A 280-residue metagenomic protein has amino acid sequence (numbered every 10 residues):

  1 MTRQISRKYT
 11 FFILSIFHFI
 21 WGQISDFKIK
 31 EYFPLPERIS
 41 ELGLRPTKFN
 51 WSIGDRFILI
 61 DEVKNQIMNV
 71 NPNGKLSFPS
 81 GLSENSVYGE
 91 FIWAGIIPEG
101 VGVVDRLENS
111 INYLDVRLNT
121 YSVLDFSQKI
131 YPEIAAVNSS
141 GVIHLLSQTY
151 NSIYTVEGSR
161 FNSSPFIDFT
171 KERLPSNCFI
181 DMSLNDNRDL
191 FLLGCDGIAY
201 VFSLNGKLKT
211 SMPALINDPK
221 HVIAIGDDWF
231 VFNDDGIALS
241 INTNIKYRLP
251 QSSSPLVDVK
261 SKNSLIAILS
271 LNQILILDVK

Functional and structural regions predicted by a protein language model:
Q23-R45: A short helix->beta-strand "capping" segment at the edge of beta-propeller domains
E37-V63: Beta-strand-rich domains and repeat architectures in extracellular enzymes and scaffolds, especially beta-propellers
R38-L42, G81-S86, L124-Q128, I167-P175 (+2 more regions): Surface loop/turn motifs at the tips and blade-to-blade linkers of beta-strand repeat domains
L44-K48, Y88-A94, I130-V137, P175-S183 (+2 more regions): Repeated scaffold domains used in trafficking and secretory/extracellular systems, primarily beta-propellers
G54-D55, P98-E99, S140-G141, N187-D189 (+2 more regions): Short coil/turn segments that connect the beta-strands within blades of beta-propeller domains
L59-V63, V103-L107, L145-N151, F191-D196 (+2 more regions): Conserved beta-strand positions in repeat-built beta-propeller and related beta-rich domains
N71-G74, D115-L118, E157-R160, S203-N205 (+2 more regions): Short loop/turn segments that connect beta-strands within beta-propeller blades
P255-K280: Blade-level signature of beta-propeller repeat domains, shared across WD40, Kelch, NHL, RCC1 and BNR/Asp-box propellers
